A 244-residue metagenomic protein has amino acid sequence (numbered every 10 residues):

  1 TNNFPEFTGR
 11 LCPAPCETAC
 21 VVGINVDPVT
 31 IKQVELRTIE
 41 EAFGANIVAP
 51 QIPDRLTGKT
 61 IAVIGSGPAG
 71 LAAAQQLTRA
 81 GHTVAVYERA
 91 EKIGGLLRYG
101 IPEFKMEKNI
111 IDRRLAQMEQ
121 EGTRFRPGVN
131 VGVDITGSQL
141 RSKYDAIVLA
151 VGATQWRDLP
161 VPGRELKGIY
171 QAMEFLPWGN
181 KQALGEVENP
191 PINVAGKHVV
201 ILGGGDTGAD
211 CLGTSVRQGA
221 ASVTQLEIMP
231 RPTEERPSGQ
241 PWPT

Functional and structural regions predicted by a protein language model:
T1-R10, A14, V22-R55, G179-N180: Ferredoxin-type iron-sulfur electron-transfer modules in oxidoreductases and energy-metabolism complexes
A14, T18-A19, A85: C-type cytochrome heme c attachment motif
L36-T244: Residues forming the flavin
